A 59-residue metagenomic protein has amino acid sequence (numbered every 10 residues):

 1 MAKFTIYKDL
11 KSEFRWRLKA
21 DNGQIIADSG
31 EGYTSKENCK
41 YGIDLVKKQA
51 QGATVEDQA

Functional and structural regions predicted by a protein language model:
I6-A27: Short aromatic-glycine-(Arg/Gly/Cys) micro-motifs in beta-strand/loop hairpins
D21, I25-A27, K48-A59: Intrinsically disordered, low-complexity regions
T34-G52: A short, charged, amphipathic alpha-helix used as a generic interaction element across diverse proteins
